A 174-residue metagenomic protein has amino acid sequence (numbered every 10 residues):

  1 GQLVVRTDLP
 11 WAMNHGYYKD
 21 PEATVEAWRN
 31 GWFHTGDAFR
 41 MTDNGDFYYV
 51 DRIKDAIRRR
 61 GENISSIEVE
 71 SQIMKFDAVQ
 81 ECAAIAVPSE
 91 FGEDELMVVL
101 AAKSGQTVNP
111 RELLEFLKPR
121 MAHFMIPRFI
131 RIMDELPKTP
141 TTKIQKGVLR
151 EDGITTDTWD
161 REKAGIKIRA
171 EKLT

Functional and structural regions predicted by a protein language model:
Q2-W11, H15-G16, P21-R29, A38-M125 (+4 more regions): AMP-binding/adenylate-forming catalytic core of the ANL superfamily
I130-M133: General small-molecule cofactor/ligand-binding pocket signal
E135-K138, A164: Compositionally biased, low-complexity segments enriched in small residues
E151-T174: Acidic/polar alpha-helix N-cap and adjacent early helical turns within long charge-rich amphipathic helices/linkers
